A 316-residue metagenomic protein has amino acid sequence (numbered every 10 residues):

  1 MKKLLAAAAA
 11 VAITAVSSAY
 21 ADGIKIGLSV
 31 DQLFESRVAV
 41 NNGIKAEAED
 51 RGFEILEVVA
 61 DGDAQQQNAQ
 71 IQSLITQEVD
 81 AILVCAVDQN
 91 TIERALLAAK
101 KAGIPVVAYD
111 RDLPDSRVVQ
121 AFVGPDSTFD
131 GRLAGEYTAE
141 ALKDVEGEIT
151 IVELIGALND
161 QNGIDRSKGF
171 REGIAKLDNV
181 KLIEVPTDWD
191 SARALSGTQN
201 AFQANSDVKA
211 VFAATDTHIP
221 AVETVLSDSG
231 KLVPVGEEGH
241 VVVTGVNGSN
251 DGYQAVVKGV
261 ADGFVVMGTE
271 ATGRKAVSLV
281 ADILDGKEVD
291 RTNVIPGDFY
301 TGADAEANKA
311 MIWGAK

Functional and structural regions predicted by a protein language model:
K3-L4, I13, A19-K316: A residue-level marker of the well-folded mature domains of exported/periplasmic proteins
